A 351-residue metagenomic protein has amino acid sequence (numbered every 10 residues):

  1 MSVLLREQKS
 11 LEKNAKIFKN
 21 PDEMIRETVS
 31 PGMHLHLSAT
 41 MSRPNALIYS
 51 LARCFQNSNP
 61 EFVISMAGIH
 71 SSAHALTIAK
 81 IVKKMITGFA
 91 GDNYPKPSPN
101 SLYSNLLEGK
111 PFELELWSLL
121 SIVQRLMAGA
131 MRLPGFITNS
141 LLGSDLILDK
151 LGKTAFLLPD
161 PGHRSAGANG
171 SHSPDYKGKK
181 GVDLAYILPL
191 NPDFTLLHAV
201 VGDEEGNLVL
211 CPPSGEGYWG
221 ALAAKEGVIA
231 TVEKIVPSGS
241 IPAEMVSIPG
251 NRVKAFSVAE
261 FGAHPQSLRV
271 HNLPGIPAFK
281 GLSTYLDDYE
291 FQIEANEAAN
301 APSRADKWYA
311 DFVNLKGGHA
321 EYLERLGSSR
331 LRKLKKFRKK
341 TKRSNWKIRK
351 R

Functional and structural regions predicted by a protein language model:
M1-R351: Conserved alpha/beta enzyme-core scaffold
